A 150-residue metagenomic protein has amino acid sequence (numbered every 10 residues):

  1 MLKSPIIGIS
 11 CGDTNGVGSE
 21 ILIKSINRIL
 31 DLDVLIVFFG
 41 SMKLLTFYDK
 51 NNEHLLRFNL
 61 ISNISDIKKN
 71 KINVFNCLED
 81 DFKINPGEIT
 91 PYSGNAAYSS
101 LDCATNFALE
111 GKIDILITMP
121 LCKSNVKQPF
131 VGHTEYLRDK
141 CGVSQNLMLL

Functional and structural regions predicted by a protein language model:
M1-L150: Anion-binding alpha/beta catalytic cores of soluble intermediary-metabolism enzymes, centered on
